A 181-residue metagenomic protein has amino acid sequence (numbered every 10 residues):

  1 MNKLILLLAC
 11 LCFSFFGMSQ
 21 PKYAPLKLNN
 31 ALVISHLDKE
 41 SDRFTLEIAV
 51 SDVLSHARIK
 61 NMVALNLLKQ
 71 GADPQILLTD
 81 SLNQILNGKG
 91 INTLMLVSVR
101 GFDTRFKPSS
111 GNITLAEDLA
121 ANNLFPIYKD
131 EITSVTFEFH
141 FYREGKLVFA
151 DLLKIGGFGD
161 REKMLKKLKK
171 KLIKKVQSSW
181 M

Functional and structural regions predicted by a protein language model:
L4-F13: Sec-dependent N-terminal signal peptides
F15-S19: Sec/Tat signal peptide C-region and signal peptidase I cleavage site
Q20-N30, D38, F106-K107, L124-M181: C-terminal/domain-edge helix-coil "capping" segments
L28-L32, H36-D103: N-terminal segment of the mature soluble domain
V50-S55, T114-E117, F158-D160, K170-L172: Short, low-complexity, polar/charged sequence segments that are solvent-exposed and flexible
T79-R143: Surface-exposed short loop/turn segments
